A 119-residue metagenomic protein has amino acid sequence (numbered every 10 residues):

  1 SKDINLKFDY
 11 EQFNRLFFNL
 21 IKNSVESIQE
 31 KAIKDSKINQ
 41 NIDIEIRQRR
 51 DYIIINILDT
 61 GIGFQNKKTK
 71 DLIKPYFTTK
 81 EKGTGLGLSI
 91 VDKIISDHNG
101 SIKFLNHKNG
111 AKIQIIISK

Functional and structural regions predicted by a protein language model:
S1-I4: Conserved catalytic submotifs in the C-terminal HATPase_c
F13-N14: A residue-level detector for a conserved hydrophobic packing site within the catalytic ATP-binding domain
F17, V25-R50: ATP-lid-like helix-loop hinge signature
D59: Acidic ATP/Mg2+-coordinating residue in the GHKL
F64-P75: Short conserved segment of the HATPase_c
G87, V91: Short alpha-helical Gxxx[C/S/T] motif in the catalytic ATP-binding
I95-S96: Detector for a conserved hydrophobic position within an alpha-helical segment of the HATPase_c
G100-S101: Conserved glycine-rich
